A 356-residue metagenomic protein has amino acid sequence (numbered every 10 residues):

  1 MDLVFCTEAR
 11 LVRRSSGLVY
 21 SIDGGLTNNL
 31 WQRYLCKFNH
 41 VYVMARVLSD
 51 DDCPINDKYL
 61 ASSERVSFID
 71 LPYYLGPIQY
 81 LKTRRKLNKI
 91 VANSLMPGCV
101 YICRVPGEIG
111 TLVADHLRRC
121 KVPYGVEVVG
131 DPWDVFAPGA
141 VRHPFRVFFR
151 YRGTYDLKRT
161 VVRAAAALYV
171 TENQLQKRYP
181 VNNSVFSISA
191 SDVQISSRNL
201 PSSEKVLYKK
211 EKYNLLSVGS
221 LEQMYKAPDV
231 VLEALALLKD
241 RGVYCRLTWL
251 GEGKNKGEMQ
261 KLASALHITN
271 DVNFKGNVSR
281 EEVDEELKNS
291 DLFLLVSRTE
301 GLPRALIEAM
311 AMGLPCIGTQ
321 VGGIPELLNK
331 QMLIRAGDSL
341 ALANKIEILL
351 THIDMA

Functional and structural regions predicted by a protein language model:
L95, N277-V278, E285-S290: Short alpha-helical donor nucleotide-sugar binding micro-motif in glycosyltransferases
R146-K210, N214: Donor nucleotide-sugar binding/catalytic pocket of nucleotide-sugar-dependent glycosyltransferases
V206-K226, L232-L235: Conserved donor-binding/catalytic core segment of Leloir-type glycosyltransferases
Q260-V278: Nucleotide-activated donor-binding/catalytic signature segment of Leloir-type glycosyltransferases, i.e., the conserved
R298: Aromatic "clamp/platform" in nucleotide-sugar-dependent glycosyltransferases that forms part of the donor/acceptor
P315-G318: Short hydrophobic beta-strand element within catalytic cores of glycosyltransferases and related nucleotide-activated
V321-L333: Short acidic/histidine- and often glycine-rich active-site loop of Leloir-type glycosyltransferases that engages
Q331-L340, I348-I353: Conserved acidic donor-binding segment of nucleotide-sugar-dependent glycosyltransferases
